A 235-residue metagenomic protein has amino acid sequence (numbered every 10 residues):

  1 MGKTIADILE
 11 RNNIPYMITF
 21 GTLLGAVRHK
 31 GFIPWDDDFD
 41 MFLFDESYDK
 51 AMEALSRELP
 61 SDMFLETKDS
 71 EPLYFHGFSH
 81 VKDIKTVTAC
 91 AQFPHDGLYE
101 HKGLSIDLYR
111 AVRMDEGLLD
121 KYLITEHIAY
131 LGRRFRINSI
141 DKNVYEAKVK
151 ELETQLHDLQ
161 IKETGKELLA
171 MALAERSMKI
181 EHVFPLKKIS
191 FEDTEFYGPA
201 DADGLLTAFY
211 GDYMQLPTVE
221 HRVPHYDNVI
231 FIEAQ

Functional and structural regions predicted by a protein language model:
M1-N12, L55-E116, I137-F209, L216-Q235: Conserved catalytic core of two-metal-ion nucleotidyltransferases
A6-F39, Y48: Active-site nucleotide-donor binding segment shared across nucleotidyl transfer reactions
F42-F44: Short hydrophobic/aromatic beta-strand micro-patches that form the beta-sheet surface supporting nucleotide- or nucleic
D49-E53: Short, conserved charged micro-motifs
G117-L123: A short secondary-structure junction signal
L123-I124, E181: C-terminal, low-complexity/hydrophilic appendages and adjacent surface loops of extracellular/periplasmic anionic
H127-I128: A contiguous, mid-domain pocket- or channel-lining segment that forms the substrate-recognition surface
